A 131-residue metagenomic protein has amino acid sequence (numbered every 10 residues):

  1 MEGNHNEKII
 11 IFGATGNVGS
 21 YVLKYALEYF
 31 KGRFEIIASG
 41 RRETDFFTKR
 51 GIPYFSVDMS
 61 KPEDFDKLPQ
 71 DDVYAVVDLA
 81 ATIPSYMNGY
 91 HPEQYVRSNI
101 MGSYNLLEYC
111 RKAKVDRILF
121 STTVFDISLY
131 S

Functional and structural regions predicted by a protein language model:
N4-Y29: N-terminal Rossmann NAD(P)H-binding glycine-rich loop of SDR-like oxidoreductase domains
F12, S39, V76-A80, I118-V124: SDR active-site strand-loop-helix element
E35-I37: Conserved beta-strand positions in the Rossmann-like core of class I SAM-dependent methyltransferases
S39-E43, M59: N-terminal Rossmann-fold cofactor-binding loop
E43-G51, L68: Short loop/helix-cap segments at secondary-structure boundaries that form the rim of catalytic
R50-P62: Rossmann-fold cofactor-recognition segment
M59-S98, L129: NAD(P)H-binding glycine-rich loop region in Rossmannoid oxidoreductase-like domains and their noncatalytic homologs
Y104-S131: Conserved Rossmann-fold NAD(P)-dependent oxidoreductase catalytic core, especially the SDR/UDP-sugar
